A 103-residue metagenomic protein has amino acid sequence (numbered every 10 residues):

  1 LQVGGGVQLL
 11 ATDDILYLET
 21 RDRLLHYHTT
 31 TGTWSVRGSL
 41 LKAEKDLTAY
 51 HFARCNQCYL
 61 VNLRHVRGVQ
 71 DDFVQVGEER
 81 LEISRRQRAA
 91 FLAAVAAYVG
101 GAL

Functional and structural regions predicted by a protein language model:
L1-G5, E79, Q87, L92-L103: Eukaryotic intrinsically disordered, low-complexity regulatory linkers and tails enriched in Ser/Thr/Pro
L1-R80: Conserved binding/recognition cores within well-folded domains
